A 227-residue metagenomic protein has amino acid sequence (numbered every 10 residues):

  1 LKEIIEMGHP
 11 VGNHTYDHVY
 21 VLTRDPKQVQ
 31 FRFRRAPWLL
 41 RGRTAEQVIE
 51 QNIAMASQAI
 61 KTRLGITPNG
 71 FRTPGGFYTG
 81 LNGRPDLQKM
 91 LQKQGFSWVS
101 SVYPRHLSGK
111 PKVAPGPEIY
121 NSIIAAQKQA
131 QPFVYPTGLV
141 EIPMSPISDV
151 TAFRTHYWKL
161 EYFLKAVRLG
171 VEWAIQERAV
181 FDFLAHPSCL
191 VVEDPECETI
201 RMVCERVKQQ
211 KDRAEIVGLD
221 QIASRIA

Functional and structural regions predicted by a protein language model:
L1-K2, E50-Q58, Q88, V167-V171 (+1 more regions): Generic structural signal for well-ordered alpha-helices, preferentially at hydrophobic/aromatic core positions
L1-L81, S101-G109, T137, P143-A152 (+2 more regions): Metal-dependent polysaccharide deacetylase catalytic core of the NodB/CE4 family, i.e., the active-site-bearing domain
E3, M7, A59-R63, D86 (+2 more regions): Alpha-helical structural signal in soluble globular domains
L22-K27, K110-P117, R154, V192-R201 (+1 more regions): Histidine/acidic-residue-rich catalytic or RNA/ligand-binding cores of hydrolases and nuclease-related proteins
Q30-W38, T73-E177: Active-site-adjacent pocket scaffolds in enzyme catalytic domains
L40, T44-V48, W158, Y162 (+1 more regions): Short, surface-exposed alpha-helical recognition segments that flank or form part of ligand/macromolecule-binding
T44, D86, V217-D220: Secondary-structure junction/capping motif
W98-Y103, L160-A227: C-terminal domain-boundary segment and adjacent tail
